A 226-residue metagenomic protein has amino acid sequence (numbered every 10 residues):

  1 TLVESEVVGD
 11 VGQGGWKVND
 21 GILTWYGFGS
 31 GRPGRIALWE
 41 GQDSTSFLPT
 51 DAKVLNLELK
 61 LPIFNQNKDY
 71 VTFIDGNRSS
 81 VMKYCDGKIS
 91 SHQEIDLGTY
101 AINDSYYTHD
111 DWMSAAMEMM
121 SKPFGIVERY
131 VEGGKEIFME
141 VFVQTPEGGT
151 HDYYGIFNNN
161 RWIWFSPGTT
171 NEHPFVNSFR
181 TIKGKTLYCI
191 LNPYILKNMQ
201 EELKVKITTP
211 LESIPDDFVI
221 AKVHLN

Functional and structural regions predicted by a protein language model:
T1, W39-D43, Y84-K88, I156-N160 (+1 more regions): Short loop/turn segments that connect beta-strands within beta-propeller blades
T1-P33, S46-L55: Asp-box/WD-like beta-propeller blade repeats and closely related beta-sheet repeat scaffolds
V8-N19, L55-F64, D104, P123-R129 (+1 more regions): Repeated scaffold domains used in trafficking and secretory/extracellular systems, primarily beta-propellers
N19-G21, N67-Y70, G134-K135, G184-K185: Short coil/turn segments that connect the beta-strands within blades of beta-propeller domains
S30-L38, R78-K83, T145-G155, I195-V205 (+1 more regions): Structural motif
P33-D86: Loop-centered beta-sheet repeat module
N56, H92-S121, Y154-K185, I190-N192 (+1 more regions): Conserved blade-ending motifs and adjacent loop-strand segments that build the rim/top face of beta-propeller domains
F73, N77-S80, P123-E128, E132-W162: Exposed, low-structure sequence patches enriched in small/polar residues
